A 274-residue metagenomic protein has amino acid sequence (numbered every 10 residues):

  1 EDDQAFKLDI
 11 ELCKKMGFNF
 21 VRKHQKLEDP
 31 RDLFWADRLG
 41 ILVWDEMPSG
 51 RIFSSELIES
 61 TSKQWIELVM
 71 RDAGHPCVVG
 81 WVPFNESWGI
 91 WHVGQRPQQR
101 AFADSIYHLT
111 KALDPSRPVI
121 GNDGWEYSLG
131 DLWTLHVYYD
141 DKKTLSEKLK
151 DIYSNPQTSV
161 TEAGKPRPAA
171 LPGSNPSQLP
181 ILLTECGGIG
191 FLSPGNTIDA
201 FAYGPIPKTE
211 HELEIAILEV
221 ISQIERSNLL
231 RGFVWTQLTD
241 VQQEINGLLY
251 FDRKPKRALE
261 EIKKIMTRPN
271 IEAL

Functional and structural regions predicted by a protein language model:
E1-I90, Q95-D104, I120, G173-S174 (+2 more regions): Active-site-adjacent substrate/metal-binding segments within catalytic domains of carbohydrate-active enzymes
K14, C77-W81, H108, L129 (+1 more regions): Substrate-binding clefts and catalytic carboxylate motifs of secreted carbohydrate-active enzymes
Q25-E28, G124-W125, Y139: Short beta->alpha connector loops
L33-F34, E126-D131: Short loop/helix-cap segments at secondary-structure boundaries that form the rim of catalytic
P48, E86, G124, V137-Y138 (+3 more regions): Residues that form or immediately flank small-molecule/cofactor binding pockets and catalytic motifs
F102, W133-L135: Polar, glycine-rich mid-to-C-terminal structural blocks that act as macromolecule-binding/assembly scaffolds
A103-L113: Extended active-site neighborhood of metal-dependent phosphoesterases/phosphodiesterases
L113-V119: Short beta-strand/loop segments at the ligand-binding rim of alpha/beta enzyme cores
